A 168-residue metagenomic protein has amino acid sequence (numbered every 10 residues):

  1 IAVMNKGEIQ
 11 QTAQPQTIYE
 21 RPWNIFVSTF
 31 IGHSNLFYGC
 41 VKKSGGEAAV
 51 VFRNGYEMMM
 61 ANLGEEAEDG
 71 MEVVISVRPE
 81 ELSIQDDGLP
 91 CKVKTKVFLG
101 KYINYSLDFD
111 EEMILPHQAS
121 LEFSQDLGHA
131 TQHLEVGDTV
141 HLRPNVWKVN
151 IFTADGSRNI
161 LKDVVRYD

Functional and structural regions predicted by a protein language model:
I1-M58: Internal alpha/beta loop-helix hairpins
S34, G45-D168: Non-catalytic connector elements of ABC transporters
